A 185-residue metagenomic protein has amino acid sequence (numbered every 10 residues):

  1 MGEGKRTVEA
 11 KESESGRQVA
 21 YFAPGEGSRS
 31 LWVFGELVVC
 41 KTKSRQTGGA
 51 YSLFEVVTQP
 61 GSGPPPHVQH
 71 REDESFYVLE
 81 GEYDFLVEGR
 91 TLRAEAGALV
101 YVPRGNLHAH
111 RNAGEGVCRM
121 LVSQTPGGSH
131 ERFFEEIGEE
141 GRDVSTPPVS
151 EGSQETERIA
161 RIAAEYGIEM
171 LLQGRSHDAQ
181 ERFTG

Functional and structural regions predicted by a protein language model:
M1-Y51, S145-G185: A short, N-terminal "cap"/entry segment at the start of jelly-roll beta-barrel domains of the cupin/DSBH fold
V38, G61-S62, P103-N106: Short acidic (Asp/Glu) patches
T42, Q59, L79, E95 (+2 more regions): Residue-level detector of conserved, well-ordered beta-strand and adjacent loop positions that form binding/recognition
T42-K43, P65-H70, R111-A113: Short histidine-centered beta-strand/loop micro-motifs that create catalytic or ligand/metal-coordination sites
T47, D84, R104-E131: Ligand-binding loop in jelly-roll beta-barrel domains
L53-P60, V68-V87, S123-T125: Short, conserved beta-strand element in jelly-roll/cupin
G89-L107: Short acidic-glycine-tyrosine-enriched beta hairpin
G116-Y166: A contiguous, mid-protein "functional segment" used to position or interact with cofactors/ions or partner subunits
